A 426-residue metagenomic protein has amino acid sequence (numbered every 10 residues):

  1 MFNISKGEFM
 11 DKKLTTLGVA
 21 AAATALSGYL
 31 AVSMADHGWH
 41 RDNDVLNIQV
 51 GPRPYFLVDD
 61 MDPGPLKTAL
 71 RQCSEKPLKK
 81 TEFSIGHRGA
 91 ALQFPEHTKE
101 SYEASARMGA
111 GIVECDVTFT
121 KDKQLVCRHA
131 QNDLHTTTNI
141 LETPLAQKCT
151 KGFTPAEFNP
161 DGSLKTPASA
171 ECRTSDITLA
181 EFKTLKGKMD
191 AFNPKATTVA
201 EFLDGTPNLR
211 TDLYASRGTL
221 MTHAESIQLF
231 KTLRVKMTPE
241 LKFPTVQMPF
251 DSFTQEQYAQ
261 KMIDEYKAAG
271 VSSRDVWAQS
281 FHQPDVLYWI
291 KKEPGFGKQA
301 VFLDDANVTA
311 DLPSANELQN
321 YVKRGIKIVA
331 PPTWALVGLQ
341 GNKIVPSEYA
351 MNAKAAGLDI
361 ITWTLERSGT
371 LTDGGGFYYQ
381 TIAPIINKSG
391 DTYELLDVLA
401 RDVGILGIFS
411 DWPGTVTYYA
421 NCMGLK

Functional and structural regions predicted by a protein language model:
M1-F9: Short, Lys/Arg-enriched N-terminal segments with co-localized hydrophobic residues within the first ~10-30 amino acids
D11-L14: Short amphipathic, positively biased membrane-proximal segments that drive organelle/inner-membrane targeting
T16-G18, A31-K426: Phosphate-group recognition and catalysis centered on beta-loop-alpha active-site segments
A20-G28: Bacterial N-terminal signal peptides
